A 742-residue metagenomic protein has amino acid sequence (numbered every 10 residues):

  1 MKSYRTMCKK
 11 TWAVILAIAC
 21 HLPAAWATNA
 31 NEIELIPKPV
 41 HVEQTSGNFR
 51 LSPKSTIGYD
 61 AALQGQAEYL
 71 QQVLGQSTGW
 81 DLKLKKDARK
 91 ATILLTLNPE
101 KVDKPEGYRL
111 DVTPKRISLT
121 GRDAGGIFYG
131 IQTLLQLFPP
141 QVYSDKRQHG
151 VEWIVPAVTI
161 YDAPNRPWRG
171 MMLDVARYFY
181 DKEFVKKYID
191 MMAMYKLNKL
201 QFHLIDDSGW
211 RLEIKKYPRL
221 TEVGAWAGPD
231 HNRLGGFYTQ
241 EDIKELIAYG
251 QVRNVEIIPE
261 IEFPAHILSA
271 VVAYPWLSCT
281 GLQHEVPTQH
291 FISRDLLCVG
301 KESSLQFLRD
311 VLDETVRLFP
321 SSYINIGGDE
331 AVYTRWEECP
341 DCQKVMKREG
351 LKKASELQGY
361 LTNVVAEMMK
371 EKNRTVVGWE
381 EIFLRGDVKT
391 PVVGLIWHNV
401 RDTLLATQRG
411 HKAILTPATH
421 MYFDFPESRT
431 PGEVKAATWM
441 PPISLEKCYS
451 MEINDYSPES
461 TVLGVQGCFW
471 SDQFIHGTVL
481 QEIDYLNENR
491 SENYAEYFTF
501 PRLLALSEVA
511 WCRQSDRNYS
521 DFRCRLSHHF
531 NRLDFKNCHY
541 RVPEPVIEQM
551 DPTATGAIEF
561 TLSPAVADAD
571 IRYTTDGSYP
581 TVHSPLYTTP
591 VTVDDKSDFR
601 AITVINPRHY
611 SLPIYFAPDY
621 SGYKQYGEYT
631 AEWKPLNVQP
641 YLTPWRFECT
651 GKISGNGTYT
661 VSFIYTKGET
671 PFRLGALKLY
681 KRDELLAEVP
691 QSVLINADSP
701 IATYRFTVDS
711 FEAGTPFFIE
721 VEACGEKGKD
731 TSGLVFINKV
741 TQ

Functional and structural regions predicted by a protein language model:
A13-P23: Bacterial N-terminal signal peptides
A27, G58, R523-T630: Short, compositionally stereotyped local motifs that mark structural "simplifiers"
T28-R166, A510-Y519, H528-F530: Contiguous, structured surface segment used for ligand recognition
V102-Y323, C339, V364, M368 (+2 more regions): Feature activates predominantly on carbohydrate-active enzymes
E285-T288, I292-T390, W397-L405: Active-site neighborhood of glycoside hydrolase catalytic domains
V376-E381, V388-V392, H398-E559: Flexible, acidic glycine-rich loops studded with aromatic residues
Y623-S654, L686-F706: Extracellular carbohydrate recognition and processing domains and analogous Trp-centered ligand-binding platforms
F663-E669, V721-K727: Short beta-strand-plus-loop segments that form exposed binding edges in beta-rich domains
